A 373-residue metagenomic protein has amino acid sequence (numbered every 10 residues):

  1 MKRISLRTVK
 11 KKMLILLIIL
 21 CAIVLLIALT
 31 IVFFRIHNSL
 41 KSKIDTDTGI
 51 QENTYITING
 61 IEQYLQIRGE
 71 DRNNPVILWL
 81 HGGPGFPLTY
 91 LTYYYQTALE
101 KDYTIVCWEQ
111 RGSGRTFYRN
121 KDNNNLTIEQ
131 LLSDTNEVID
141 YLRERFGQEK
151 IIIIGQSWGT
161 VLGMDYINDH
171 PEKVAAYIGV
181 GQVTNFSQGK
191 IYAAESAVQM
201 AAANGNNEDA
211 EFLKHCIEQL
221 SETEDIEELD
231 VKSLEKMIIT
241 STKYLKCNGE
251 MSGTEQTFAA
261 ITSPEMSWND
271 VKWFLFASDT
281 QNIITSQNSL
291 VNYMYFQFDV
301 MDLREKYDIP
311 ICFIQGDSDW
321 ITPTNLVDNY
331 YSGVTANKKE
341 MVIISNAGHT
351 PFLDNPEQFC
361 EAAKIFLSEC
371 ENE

Functional and structural regions predicted by a protein language model:
P87-Q96: The serine-hydrolase catalytic nucleophile loop
T89-Y90, G112-L126, Q188, F352: Glycine-rich "HGGG/HGxG" loop immediately N-terminal to the catalytic nucleophile of the alpha/beta-hydrolase
L99-Y118: Conserved alpha/beta-hydrolase
Q130-K150: Conserved acidic catalytic loop of the alpha/beta-hydrolase fold
G163, V174-E222: A catalytic-pocket lid/entrance helix-loop region that shapes and gates access to the active site across common
N207-D302, I309: Alpha/beta-hydrolase
Y307, F313-Q315, D319: Short beta-strand/loop motif that positions the catalytic acidic residue of the alpha/beta-hydrolase fold
A347-P356, C360: Catalytic histidine-centered segment of alpha/beta-hydrolase-like enzymes
